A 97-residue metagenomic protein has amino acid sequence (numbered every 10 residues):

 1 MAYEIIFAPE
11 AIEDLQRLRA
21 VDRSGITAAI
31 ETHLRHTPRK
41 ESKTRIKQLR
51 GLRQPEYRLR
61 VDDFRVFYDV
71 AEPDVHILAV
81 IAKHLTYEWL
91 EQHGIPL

Functional and structural regions predicted by a protein language model:
A2, P9, E13-R17, V61-R65 (+1 more regions): Enriched for short, Lys/Arg-rich terminal
I6-T44: N-terminal first-folded block
S24, H33, L49, P73 (+1 more regions): Compositionally biased, intrinsically disordered low-complexity segments
I26, R50, Y57-V61, V80-A82: Short linear sequence motifs
T32-R58, E88: A short, surface-exposed loop/turn module that caps and links secondary-structure elements
